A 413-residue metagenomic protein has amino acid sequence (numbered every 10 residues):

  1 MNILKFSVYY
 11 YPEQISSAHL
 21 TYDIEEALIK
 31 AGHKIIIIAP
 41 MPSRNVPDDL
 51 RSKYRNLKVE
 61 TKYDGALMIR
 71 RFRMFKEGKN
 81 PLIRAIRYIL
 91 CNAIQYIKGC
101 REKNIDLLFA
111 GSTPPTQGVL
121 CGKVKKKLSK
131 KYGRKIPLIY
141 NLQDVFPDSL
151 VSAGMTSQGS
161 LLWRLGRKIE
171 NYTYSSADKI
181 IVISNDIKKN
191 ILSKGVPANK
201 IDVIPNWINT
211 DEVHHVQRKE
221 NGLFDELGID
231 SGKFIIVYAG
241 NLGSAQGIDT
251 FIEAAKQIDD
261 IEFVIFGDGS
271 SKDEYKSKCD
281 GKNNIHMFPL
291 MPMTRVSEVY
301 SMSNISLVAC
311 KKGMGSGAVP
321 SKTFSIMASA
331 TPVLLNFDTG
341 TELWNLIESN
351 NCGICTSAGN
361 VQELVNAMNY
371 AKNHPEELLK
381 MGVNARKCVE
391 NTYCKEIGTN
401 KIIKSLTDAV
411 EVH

Functional and structural regions predicted by a protein language model:
M1-T61, E253-K256: N-terminal subdomain of nucleotide-sugar transferases
L4, D230-Q246, I252-A255, V264: Conserved donor-binding/catalytic core segment of Leloir-type glycosyltransferases
R51-V59, H214-I229: A short helix/loop element that forms part of the nucleotide-sugar donor recognition site in Leloir-type
I97, T116-V119, K123-K127, S160-V182: Membrane-proximal helix-turn-helix segments that form the acceptor-binding/catalytic region of lipid-linked
D186, W207: Carbohydrate-associated surface elements
Q246, L290-S301, S306-M327, P332-N345: Nucleotide-sugar-dependent
I261-V264, D273-S297: Nucleotide-activated donor-binding/catalytic signature segment of Leloir-type glycosyltransferases, i.e., the conserved
E363, Y370, E377-N391: A short, well-ordered alpha-helix in the C-terminal region of glycosyltransferases
